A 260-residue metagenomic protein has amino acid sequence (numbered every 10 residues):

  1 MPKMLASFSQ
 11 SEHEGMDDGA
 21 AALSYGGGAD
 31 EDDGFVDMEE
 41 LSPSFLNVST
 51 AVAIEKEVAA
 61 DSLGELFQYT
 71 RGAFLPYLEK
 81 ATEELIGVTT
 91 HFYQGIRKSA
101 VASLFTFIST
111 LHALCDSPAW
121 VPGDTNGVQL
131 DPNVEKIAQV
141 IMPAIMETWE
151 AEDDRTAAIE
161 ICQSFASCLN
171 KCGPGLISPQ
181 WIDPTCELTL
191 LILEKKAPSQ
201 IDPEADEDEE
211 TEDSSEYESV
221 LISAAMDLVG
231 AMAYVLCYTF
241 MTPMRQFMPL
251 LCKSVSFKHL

Functional and structural regions predicted by a protein language model:
M1-L260: Karyopherin-beta/Importin-beta family HEAT-repeat alpha-solenoid scaffold
